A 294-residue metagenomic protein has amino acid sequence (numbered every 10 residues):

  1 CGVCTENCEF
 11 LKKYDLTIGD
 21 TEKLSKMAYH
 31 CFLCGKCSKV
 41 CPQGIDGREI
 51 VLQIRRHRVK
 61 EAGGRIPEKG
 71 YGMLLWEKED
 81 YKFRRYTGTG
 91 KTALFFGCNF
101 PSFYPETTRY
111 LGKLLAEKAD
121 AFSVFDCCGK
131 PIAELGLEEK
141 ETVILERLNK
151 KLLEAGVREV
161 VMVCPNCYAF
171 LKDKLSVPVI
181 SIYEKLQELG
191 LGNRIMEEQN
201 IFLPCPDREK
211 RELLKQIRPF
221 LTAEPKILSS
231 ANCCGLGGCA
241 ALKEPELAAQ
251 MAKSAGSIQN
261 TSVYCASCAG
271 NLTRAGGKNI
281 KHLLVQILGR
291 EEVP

Functional and structural regions predicted by a protein language model:
C1-C4, C31-C37, L236-K243: Cysteine-cluster motifs in flexible loop/terminal segments that predominantly coordinate metals
C1-C4, E9-I18, E209-Q216, G277: Hydrophobic scaffolds flanking metal-cofactor catalytic centers in soluble metalloenzymes
E6, L11-V163, C167-K174: Iron-sulfur-cluster electron-transfer modules
K82-R85, K150-K151, L189-G192, M251-S254: Short, flexible, glycine/charge-rich loop motifs used to bind or transfer phosphoryl groups or to couple energy/partner
T87-T92, N193-Q199: A short, charged/proline- and glycine-enriched loop that marks the coil->beta-strand transition at the N-terminal
S102-S181, R208-T222, I227-P294: Cofactor-cradling patches in redox/metallo enzymes
V179-G192: Conserved beta-alpha
F202-L203: C-terminal accessory/binding modules appended to enzymatic or scaffolding proteins
